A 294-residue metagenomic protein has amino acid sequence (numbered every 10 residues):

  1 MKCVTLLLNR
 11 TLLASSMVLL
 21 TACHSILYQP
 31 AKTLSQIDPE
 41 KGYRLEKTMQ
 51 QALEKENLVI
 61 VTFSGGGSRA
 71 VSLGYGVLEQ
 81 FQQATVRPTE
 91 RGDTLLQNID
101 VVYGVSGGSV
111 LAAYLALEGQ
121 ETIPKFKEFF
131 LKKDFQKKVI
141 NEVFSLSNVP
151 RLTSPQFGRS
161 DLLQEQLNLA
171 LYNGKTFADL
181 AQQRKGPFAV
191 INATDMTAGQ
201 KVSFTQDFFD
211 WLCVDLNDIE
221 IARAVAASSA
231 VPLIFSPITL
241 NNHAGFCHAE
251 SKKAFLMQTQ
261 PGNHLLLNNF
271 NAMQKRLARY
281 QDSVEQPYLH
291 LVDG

Functional and structural regions predicted by a protein language model:
K2-C23: Sec-dependent bacterial lipoprotein signal peptides
C23-G294: Catalytic domains of lipid- and phosphate-ester/thioester hydrolases
